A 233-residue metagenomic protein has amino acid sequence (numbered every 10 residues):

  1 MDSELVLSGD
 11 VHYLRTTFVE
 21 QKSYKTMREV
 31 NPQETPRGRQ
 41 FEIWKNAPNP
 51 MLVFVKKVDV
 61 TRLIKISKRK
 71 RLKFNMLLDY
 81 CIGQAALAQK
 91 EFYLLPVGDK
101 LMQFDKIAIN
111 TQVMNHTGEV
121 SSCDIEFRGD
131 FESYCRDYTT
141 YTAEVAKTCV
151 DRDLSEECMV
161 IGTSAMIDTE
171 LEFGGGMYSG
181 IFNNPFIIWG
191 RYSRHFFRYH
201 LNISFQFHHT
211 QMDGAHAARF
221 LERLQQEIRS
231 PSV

Functional and structural regions predicted by a protein language model:
D2, H12-Y13: Intrinsic-disorder-associated, low-complexity terminal segments enriched in Asp/Asn/His/Tyr and depleted of Lys/Arg
Y13-T17, S23: Short, positively charged and aromatic/hydrophobic N-terminal segments
Q21-V55, N75, E157-H200: Flexible, Gly/Pro-enriched loop and linker segments at secondary-structure and domain junctions
M51-K56, L63-K70, V120-E132, M212: Acyl-group handling in specialized metabolite and lipid biosynthesis
L63-A88, L201-F220: Acyl activation and transfer enzymes in specialized metabolism, enriched for ANL adenylate-forming modules
F92-D124: Small-residue-rich loop/turn and linker elements
N115-L171: Helical lid/core segments from catalytic subdomains that handle acyl or acyl-like groups
E132, I181-V233: Active-site-proximal acidic secondary-structure segment that organizes catalysis
